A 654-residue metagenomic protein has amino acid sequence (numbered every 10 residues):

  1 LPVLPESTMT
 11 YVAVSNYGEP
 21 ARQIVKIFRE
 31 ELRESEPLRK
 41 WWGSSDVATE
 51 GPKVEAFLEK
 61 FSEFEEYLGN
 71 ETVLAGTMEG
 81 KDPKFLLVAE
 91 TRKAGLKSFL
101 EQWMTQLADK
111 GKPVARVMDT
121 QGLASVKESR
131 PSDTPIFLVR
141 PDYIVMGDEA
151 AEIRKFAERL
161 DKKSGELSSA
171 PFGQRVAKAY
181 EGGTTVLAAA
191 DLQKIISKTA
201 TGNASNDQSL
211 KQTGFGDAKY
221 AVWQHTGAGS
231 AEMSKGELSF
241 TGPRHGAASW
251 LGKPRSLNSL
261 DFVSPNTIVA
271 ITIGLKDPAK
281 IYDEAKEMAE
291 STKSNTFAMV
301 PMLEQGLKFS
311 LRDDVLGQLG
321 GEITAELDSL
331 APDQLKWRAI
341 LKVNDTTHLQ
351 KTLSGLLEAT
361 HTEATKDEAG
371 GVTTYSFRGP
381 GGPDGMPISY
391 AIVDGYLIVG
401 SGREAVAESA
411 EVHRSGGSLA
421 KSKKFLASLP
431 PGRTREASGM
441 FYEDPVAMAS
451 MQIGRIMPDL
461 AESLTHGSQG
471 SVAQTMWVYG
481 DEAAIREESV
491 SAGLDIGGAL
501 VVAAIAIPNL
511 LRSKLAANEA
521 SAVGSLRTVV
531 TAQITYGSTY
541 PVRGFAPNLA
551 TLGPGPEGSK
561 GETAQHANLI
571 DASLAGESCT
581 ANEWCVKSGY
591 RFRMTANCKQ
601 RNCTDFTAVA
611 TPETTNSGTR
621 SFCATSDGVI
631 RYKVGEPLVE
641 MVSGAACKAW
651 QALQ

Functional and structural regions predicted by a protein language model:
L1-R130, S169-A221, K235-D333, T347-E363 (+3 more regions): Structural boundary/hinge residues at secondary-structure and domain interfaces
R33, T105-A108, E158-D161, E358 (+3 more regions): Sec-exported extracytoplasmic/periplasmic mature domains
V73-T77, S132-D142, I323-S329, M386-G395 (+3 more regions): Short, surface-exposed beta-strand/loop micro-motifs that present aromatic residues
R130-N203, P383-L464: A conserved glycine-rich beta-strand in the N-terminal activation segment of trypsin-fold
Q318-L319, E368-G385: Flexible, glycine/threonine-enriched loop-and-boundary segments that flank and lead into catalytic domains of large
S491-G537: Amphipathic alpha-helical segments typified by the pilin-like N-terminal helix that continues immediately C-terminal
T528-T619, A624-D627, V634, A646-Q654: Extracellular/periplasmic head regions of type IV pilus-like filament subunits
P637-E640: A short acidic/small-residue loop/turn micro-motif
